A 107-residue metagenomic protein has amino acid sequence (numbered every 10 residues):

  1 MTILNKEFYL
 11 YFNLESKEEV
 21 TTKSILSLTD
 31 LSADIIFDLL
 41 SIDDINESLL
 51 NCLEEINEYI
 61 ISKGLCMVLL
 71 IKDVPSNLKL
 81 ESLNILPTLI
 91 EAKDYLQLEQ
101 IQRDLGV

Functional and structural regions predicted by a protein language model:
M1-L26: STAS-typified acidic loop motif
L4, L28-D30, I101-R103: Contiguous hydrophobic segments
F8-Y11, Y59, Y95: Sequence-level detector for tyrosine residue identity
Y9, L83-N84: Short, conserved active-site loop motifs that form the nucleotide-linked donor/cofactor pocket
V20-S24, C52, E91: Well-ordered alpha-helical segments embedded in enzymatic catalytic cores
D30-L83: Amphipathic alpha-helical interaction surfaces in cytosolic regulatory modules
N84-A92: Short acidic-hydrophobic, aromatic-tinged amphipathic segments that line or gate anion-handling sites
E91-V107: A charged, well-structured terminal subsegment
